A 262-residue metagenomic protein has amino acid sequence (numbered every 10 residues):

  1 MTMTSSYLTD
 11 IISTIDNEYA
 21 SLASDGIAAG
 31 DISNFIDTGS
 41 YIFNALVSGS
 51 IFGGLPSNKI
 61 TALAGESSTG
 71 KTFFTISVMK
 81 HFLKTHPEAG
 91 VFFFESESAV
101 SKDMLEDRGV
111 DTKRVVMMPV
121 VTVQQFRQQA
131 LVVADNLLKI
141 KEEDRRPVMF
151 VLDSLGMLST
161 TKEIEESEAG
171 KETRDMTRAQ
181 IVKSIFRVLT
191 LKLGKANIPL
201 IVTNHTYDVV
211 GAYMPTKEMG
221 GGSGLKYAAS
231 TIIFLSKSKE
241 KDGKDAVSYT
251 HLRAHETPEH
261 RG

Functional and structural regions predicted by a protein language model:
M3-V115, F126-D135, K139: The Walker A/P-loop phosphate-binding site
I36, T72, V123, D175 (+1 more regions): A conditional alpha-helix N-cap/helix-loop micro-motif detector
L46, T161, R261: Residues that scaffold the ATP/ADP-binding catalytic core of kinase and kinase-like folds
S96-S98, S154, H205, H260: Generic detector of well-ordered alpha-helical packing
V116-V120: Short acidic-hydrophobic, aromatic-tinged amphipathic segments that line or gate anion-handling sites
T122-F126, E240-G243: A short acidic, often aromatic-flanked loop/helix-cap motif at beta-alpha or helix-coil junctions that lines enzyme
L131-A228, I232-V247: P-loop NTPase motor core
T250-E259: Conserved small/polar residues in nucleotide/adenosyl-binding loops
